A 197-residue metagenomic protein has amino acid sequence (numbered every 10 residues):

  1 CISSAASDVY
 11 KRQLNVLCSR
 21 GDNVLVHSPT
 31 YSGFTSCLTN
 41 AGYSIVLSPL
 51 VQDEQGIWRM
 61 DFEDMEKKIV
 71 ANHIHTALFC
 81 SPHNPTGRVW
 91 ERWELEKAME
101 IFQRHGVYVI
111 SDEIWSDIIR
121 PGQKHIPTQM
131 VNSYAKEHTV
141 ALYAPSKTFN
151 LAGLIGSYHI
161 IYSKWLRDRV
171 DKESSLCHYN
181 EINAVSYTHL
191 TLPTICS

Functional and structural regions predicted by a protein language model:
C1-A6, Y10, H189-S197: Single conserved hydrophobic/aromatic residue that forms the stacking wall/gate of nucleotide- or nucleobase-binding
S3-E100, D117-Y134, V140: Conserved core of the PLP fold type I
N72, R104-H105, E173: Structured helix-beta-strand junction loops
H83, H105, H189: Histidine-centered active-site/metal-ligand motif
F102-Q103, G153: Short hydrophobic "helix-edge" motifs at membrane interfaces and signal-peptide entry regions
V109-I110: Residue-level marker for buried hydrophobic side chains located in beta-strands that build the well-ordered beta-sheet
E113-W115: Conserved Walker B
M130-L190, S197: Conserved core segment of the aminotransferase class I/II
